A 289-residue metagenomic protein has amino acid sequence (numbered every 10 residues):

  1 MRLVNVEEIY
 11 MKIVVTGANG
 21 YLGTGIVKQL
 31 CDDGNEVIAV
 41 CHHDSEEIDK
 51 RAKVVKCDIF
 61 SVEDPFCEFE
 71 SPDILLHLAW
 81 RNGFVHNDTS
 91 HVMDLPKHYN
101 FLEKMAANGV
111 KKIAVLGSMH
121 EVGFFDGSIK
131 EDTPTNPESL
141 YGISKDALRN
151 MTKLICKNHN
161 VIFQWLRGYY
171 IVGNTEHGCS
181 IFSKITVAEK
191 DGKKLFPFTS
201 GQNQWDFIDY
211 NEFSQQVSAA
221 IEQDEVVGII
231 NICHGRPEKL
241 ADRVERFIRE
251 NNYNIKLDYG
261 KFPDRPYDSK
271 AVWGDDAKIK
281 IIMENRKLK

Functional and structural regions predicted by a protein language model:
I13-D33: N-terminal Rossmann NAD(P)H-binding glycine-rich loop of SDR-like oxidoreductase domains
T16, I171-T175, P197-F207, I230-E238 (+1 more regions): Glycine-rich Rossmann NAD(P)(H)-binding loop
K56-P96: NAD(P)H-binding glycine-rich loop region in Rossmannoid oxidoreductase-like domains and their noncatalytic homologs
Y99-L140: Conserved Rossmann-fold NAD(P)-dependent oxidoreductase catalytic core, especially the SDR/UDP-sugar
L140, S144-A147: Active-site helix of classical SDR
N150-Q204, Y210-S214, F247: NAD(P)-dependent short-chain dehydrogenase/reductase
I185, Q216, Q223-D264: Mid/C-terminal beta-alpha module of Rossmann-like enzyme folds, strongest in SDR-family dehydrogenases/epimerases
Y210, A241-D242, D258-L288: Conserved C-terminal active-site "lid" loop/helix of NAD(P)H-dependent oxidoreductases that clamps the redox cofactor
